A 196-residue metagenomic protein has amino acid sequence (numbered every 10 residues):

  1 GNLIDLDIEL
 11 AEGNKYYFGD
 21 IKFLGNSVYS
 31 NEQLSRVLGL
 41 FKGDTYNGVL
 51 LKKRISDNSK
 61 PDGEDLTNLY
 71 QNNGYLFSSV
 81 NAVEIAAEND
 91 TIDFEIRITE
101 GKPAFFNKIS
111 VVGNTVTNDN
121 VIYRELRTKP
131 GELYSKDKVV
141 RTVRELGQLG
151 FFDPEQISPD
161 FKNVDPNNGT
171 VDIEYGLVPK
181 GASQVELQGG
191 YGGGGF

Functional and structural regions predicted by a protein language model:
G1-G195: Periplasmic polypeptide-binding modules associated with outer-membrane biogenesis and secretion
